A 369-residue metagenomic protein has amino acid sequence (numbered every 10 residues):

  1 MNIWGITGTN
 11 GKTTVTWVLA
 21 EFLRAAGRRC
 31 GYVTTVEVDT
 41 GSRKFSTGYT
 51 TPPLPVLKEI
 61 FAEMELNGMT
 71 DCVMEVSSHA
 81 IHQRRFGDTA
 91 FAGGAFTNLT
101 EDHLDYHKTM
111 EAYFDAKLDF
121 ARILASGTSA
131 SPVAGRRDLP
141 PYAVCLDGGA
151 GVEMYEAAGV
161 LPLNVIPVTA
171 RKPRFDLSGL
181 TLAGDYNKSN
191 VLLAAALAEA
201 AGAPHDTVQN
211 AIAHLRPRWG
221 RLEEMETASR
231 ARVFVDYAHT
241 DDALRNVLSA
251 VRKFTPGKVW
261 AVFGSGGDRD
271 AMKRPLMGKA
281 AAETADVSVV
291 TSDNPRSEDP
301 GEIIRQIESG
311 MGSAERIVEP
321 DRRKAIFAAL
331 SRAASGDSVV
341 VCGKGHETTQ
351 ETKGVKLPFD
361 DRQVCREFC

Functional and structural regions predicted by a protein language model:
M1-A143, M154, G159, T255: Phosphate-binding loop of NTP-binding sites
T14, P52, A116, Y186-S189 (+2 more regions): A generic structural signal for residues located within well-ordered alpha-helices of large catalytic or ligand-binding
T14-V18, V76, A80-I81, S189 (+2 more regions): Short glycine/serine/threonine-rich phosphate/pyrophosphate-binding segments that cradle anionic phosphate groups
R29-G31, D71-C72, V165, V259 (+2 more regions): Hydrophobic anchor at the start of a short beta-strand that flanks the dinucleotide cofactor-binding loop
P52-P55, M74-A80, A112, P167 (+4 more regions): Short gly/ser/thr-rich secondary-structure transition/capping motifs
N67-T70, T89-V233, E308-G312, I317: Acidic, Mg2+-coordinating active-site environments of NTP-dependent enzymes
H82-R84, L104-D105, V152-M154, A243 (+2 more regions): Glycine/Thr-rich phosphate-binding loops of Rossmann-like dinucleotide-binding domains
R136-R137, A196-G220, E224-C369: ATP-dependent carboxylate-amine ligase
